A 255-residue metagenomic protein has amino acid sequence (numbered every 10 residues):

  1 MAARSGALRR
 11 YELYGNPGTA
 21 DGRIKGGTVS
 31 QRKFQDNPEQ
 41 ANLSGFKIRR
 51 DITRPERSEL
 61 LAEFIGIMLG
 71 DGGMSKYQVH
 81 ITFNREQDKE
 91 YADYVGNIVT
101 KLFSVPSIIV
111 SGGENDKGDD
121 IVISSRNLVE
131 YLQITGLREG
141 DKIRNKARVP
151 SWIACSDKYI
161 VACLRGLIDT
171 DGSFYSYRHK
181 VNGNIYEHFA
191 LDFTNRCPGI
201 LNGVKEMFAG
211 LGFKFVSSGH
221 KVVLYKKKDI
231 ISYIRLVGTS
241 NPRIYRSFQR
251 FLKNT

Functional and structural regions predicted by a protein language model:
M1-T255: Internal intein/HINT superfamily modules and their associated LAGLIDADG
